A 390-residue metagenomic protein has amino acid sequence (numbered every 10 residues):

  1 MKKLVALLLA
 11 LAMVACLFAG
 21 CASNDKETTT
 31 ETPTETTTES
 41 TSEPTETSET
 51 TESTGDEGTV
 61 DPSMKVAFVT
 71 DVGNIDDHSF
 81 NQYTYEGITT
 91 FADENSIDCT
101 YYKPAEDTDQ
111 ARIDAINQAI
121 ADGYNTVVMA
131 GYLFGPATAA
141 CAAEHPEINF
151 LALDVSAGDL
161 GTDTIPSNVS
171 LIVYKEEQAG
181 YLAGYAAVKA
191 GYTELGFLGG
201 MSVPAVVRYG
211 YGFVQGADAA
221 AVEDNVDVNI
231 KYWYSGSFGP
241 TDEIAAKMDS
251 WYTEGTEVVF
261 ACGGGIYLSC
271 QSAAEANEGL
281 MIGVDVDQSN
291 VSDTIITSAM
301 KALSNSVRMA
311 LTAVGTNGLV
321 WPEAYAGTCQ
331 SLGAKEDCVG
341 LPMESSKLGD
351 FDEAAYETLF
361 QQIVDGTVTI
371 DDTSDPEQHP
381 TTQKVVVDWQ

Functional and structural regions predicted by a protein language model:
M1-L9: Positively charged n-region of N-terminal signal peptides that target proteins for export
L9-A10, A119: Enrichment for repetitive, rod-forming helical segments
C16-G20: C-terminal motif of bacterial Sec signal peptides marking the signal peptidase cleavage site
S23-K26, T34, T38-E43, S48-Q390: A residue-level marker of the well-folded mature domains of exported/periplasmic proteins
